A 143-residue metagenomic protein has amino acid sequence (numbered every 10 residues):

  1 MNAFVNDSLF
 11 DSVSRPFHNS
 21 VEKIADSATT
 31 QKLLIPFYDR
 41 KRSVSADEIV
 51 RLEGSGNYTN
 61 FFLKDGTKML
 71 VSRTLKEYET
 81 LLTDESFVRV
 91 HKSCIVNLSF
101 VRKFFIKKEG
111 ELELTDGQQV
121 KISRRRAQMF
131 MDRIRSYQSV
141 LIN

Functional and structural regions predicted by a protein language model:
V5-N6: N-terminal non-globular leader segments, chiefly Sec-dependent signal peptides
D11-T115, Q119-K121: Conserved binding/recognition cores within well-folded domains
S45, F130-R133: Hydrophobic side chains in well-ordered alpha-helices
K121-R124, Q128: C-terminal structural segments of small proteins and small subunits
I134-N143: Short, charged, intrinsically disordered terminal tails
